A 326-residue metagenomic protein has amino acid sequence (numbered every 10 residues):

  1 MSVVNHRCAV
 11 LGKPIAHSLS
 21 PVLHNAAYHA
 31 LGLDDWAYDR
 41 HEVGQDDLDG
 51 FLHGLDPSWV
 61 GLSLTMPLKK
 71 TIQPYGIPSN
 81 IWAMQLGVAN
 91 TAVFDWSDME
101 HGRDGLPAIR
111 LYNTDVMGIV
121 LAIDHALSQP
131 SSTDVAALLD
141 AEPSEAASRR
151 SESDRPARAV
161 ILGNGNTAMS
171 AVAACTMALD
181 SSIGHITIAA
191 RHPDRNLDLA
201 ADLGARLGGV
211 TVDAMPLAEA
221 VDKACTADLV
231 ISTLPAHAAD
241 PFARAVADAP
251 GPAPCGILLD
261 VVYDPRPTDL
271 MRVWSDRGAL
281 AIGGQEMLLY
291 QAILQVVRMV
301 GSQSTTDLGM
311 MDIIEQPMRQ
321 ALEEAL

Functional and structural regions predicted by a protein language model:
S2, R150-R155, M177-S182, A245-C255: Short, conserved loop/helix-junction motifs that constitute active-site signature segments in enzyme catalytic cores
V3-D134, P265, V273: Phosphate/diphosphate ligand-binding glycine-rich loop within oxidoreductases
G12, P107-V116, I123-L127, S131-M177 (+1 more regions): Glycine-rich adenosine-cofactor-binding loop
L127-S132, L138, A146-S148, P156 (+2 more regions): Adenosine-phosphate binding glycine-rich loop
M177-H185, R277-L280: Conserved S-adenosyl-L-methionine
D180-L207: NAD(P)-binding Rossmann-fold cofactor-contacting core
G208-I282: Rossmann-like adenosine-cofactor binding region
